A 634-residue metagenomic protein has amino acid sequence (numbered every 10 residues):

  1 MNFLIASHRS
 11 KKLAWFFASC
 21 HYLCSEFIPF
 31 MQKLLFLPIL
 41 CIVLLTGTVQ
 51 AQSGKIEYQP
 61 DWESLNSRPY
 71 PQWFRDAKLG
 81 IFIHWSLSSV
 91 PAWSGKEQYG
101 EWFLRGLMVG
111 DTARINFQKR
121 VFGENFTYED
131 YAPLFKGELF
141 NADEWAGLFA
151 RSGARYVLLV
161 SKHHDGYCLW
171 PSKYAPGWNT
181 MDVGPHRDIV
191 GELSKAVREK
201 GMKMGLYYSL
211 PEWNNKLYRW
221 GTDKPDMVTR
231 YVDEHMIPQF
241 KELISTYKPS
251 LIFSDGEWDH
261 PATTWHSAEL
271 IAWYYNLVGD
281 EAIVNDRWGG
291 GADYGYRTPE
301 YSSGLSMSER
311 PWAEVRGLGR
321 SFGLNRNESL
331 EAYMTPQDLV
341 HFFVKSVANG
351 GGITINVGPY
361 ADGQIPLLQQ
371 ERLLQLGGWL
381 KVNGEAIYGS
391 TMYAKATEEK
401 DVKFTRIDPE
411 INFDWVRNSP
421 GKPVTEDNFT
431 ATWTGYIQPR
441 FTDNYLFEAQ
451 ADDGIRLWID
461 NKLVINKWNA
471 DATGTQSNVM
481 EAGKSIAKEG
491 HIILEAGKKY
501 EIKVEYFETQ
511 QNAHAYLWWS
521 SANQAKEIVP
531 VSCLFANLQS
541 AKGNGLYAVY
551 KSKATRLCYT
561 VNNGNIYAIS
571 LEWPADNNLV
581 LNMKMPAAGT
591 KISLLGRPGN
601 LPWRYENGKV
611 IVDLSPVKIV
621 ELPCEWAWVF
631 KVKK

Functional and structural regions predicted by a protein language model:
M1-S53: Bacterial Sec-dependent N-terminal signal peptides
W15, Y445-E448, F507, V580-M585: Short linear motifs in intrinsically disordered
F30-L34, V49, G358-P359, I365-E371 (+4 more regions): Composition- and surface-driven signal marking solvent-exposed, interaction-prone regions in large proteins
Q52-E398, A541-K634: Mature catalytic domains of secreted/periplasmic carbohydrate-active enzymes
E399-K551: Acidic/polar, compositionally biased interaction segments
